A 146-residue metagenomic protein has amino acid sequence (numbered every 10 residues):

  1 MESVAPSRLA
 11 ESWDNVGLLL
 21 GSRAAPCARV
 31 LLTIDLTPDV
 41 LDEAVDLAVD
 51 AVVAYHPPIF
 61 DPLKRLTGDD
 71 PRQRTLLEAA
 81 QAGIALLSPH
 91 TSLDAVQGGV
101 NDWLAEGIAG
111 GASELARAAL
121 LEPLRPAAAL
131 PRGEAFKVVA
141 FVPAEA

Functional and structural regions predicted by a protein language model:
M1-A146: Hydrophobic structural segments
